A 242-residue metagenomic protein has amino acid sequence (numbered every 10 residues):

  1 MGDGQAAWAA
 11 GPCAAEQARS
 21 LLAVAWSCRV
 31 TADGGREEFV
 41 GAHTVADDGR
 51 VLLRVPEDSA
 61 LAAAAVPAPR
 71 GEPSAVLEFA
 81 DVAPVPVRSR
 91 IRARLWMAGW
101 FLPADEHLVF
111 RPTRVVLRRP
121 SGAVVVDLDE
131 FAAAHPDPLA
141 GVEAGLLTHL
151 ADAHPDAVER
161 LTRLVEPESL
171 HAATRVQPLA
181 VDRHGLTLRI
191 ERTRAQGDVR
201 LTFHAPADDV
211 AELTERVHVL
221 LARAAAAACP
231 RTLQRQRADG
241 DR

Functional and structural regions predicted by a protein language model:
M1-R242: Binding-site signature for planar aromatic cofactors or substrates
